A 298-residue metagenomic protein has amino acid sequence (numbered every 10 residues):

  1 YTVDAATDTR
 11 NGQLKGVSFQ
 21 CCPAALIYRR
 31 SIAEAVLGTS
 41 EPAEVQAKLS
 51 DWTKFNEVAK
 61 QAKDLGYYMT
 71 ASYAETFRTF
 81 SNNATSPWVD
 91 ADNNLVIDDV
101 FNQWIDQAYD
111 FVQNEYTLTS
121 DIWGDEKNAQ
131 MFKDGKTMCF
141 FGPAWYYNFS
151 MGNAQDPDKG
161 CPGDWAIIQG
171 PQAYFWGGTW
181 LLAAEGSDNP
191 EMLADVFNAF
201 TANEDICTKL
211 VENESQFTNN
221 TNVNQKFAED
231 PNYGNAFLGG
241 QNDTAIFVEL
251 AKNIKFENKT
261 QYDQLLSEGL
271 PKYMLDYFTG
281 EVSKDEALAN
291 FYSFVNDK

Functional and structural regions predicted by a protein language model:
Y1-A25, N56, S81, P162-Q169 (+2 more regions): Hinge/lid segment of periplasmic solute-binding proteins
D4-T76, V89-I122, E185-E191, D205 (+2 more regions): Helix-loop-helix "hinge/cap" segment bordering the ligand-binding cleft or interdomain interface
S18, Q172-W176, L265-E268: Short, flexible turn/loop "capping" segments at secondary-structure junctions
A25, M69, M138-C139, N198: A residue-level structural signature of the nucleotidyltransferase/glycosyltransferase Rossmann-like core
A33, F55-A62, F111-Q113, E126-F140 (+2 more regions): Short helices/loops that flank or line small-molecule/ion binding pockets
S72, S86-D164: Extracytoplasmic ligand-binding clamshell segments of periplasmic binding protein
N114, Q155-N222, K272-L275, T279-V282: Extracytoplasmic/periplasmic substrate-recognition and gating elements
T221, Q225, E229-K298: Conserved C-terminal helix/tail region of periplasmic/extracytoplasmic solute-binding proteins
